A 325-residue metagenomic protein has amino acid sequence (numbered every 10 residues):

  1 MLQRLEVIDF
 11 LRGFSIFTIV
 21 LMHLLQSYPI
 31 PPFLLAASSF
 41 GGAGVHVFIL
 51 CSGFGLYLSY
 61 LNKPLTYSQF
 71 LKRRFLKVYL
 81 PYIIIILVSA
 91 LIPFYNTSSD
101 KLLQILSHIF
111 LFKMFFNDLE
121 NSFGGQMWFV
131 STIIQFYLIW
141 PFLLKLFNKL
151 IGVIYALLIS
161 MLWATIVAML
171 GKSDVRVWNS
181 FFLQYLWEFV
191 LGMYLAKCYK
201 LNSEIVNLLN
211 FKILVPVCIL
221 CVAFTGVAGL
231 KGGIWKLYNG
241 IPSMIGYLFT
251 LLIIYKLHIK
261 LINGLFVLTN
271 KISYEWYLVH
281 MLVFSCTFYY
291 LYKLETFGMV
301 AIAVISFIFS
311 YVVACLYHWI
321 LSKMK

Functional and structural regions predicted by a protein language model:
M1-T165, I272-S273, K293-K325: Membrane-cytosol interface segments of multi-pass membrane proteins, especially ER/Golgi lipid-handling enzymes
F17-L25, L111-F116, L157-K172, P216-L230 (+1 more regions): Aromatic-anchored segments of alpha-helical transmembrane domains
F33-V45, D118-T132, M169-L191, A223-T250 (+2 more regions): Interfacial loop-to-helix transition and helix-capping segments at the boundaries of transmembrane helices
L56-P64, I92-Y95, F142-K149, L170 (+6 more regions): Structural signal for the C-terminal ends of transmembrane alpha-helices and the immediately following loop
Y57-S59, N121-F129, S173-V177, Y199 (+3 more regions): A cytosolic-side transmembrane-helix exit/cap motif
Q69, I151-L157, N207-V217, F266: Membrane-interfacial loop-to-transmembrane alpha-helix junctions, especially the N-terminal start
N202-L209, L237-Y238: Short acidic alpha-helical/loop segments enriched in Asp/Glu that coordinate divalent cations
C221-K323: Alpha-helical transmembrane segments of multi-pass integral membrane proteins
